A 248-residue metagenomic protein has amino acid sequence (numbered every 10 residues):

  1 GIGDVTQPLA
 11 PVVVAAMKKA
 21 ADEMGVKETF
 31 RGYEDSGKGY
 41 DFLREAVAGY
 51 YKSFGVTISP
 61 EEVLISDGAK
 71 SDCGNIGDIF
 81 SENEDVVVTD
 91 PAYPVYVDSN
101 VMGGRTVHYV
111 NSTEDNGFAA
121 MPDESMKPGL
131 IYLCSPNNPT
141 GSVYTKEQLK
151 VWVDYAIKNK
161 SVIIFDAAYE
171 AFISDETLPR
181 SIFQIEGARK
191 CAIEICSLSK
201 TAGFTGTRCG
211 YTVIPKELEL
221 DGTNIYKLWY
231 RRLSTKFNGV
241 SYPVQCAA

Functional and structural regions predicted by a protein language model:
G1-D67, N75: N-terminal small-domain helix-loop-helix segment of the aminotransferase-like
G3-Q7, K70, Y93-P94, P136-P139 (+3 more regions): Short, solvent-exposed loop/turn segments at secondary-structure junctions
A16-M17, Q184-A248: Conserved core segment of the aminotransferase class I/II
E61, D78-N100: Conserved PLP-anchoring active-site segment centered on the Schiff-base-forming lysine
E84, R105, K158-V162, A188-K190: A short helix->loop->beta-strand "cap" motif at the edges of active sites that frequently abuts
S112-F183: Active-site phosphate-binding strand-loop segment of PLP-dependent enzymes
